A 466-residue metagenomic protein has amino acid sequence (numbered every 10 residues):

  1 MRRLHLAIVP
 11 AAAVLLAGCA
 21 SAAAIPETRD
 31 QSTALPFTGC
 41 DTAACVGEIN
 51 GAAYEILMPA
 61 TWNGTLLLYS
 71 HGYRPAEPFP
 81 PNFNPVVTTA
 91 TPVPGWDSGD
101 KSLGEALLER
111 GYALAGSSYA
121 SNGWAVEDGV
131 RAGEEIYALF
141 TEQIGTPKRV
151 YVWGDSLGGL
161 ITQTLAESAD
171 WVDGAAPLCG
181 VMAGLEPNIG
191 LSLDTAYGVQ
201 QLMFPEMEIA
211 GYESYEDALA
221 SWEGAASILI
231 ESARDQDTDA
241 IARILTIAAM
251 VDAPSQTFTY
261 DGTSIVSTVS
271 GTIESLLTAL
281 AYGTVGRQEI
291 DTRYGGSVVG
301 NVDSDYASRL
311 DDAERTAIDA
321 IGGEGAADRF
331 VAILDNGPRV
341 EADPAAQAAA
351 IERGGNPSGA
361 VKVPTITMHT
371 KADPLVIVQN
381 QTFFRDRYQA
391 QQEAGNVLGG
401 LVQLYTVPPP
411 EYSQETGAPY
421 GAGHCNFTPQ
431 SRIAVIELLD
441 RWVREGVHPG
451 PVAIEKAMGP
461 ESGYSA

Functional and structural regions predicted by a protein language model:
L16-G18: C-terminal motif of bacterial Sec signal peptides marking the signal peptidase cleavage site
A20-A22: Bacterial signal peptide processing site
I25-C40, V181-G355: Accessory cap/linker subdomain of secreted extracellular hydrolases
T61-W62, E135-S156: Gly/Ser-rich "nucleophile elbow"/oxyanion-hole loop immediately N-terminal to the catalytic nucleophile in hydrolases
G64-P75: Short beta-strand element of the alpha/beta-hydrolase
G123-I144, A434-E437: Alpha/beta-hydrolase active-site loop
K148-F204: Primarily recognizes the serine-hydrolase "nucleophile elbow" in alpha/beta-hydrolase and SGNH/GDSL folds
T367-H369, D373: Short beta-strand/loop motif that positions the catalytic acidic residue of the alpha/beta-hydrolase fold
